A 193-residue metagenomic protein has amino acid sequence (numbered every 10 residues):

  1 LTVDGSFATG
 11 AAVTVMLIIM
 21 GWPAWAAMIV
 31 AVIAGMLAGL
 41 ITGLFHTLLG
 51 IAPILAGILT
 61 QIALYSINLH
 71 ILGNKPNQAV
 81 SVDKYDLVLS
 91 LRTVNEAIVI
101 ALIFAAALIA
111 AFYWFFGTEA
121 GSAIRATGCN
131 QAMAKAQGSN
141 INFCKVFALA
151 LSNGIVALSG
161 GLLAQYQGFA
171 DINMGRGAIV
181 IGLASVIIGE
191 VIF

Functional and structural regions predicted by a protein language model:
L1-G21, L44-L49, E190-F193: Single transmembrane alpha-helix segments in multi-pass membrane proteins
G5, W25-I33, L55-I58, I98-I103 (+3 more regions): Hydrophobic alpha-helical transmembrane segments
A11-V15, Y65-S66, A101-Y113, S152-S159 (+1 more regions): Hydrophobic core segments of alpha-helical transmembrane domains in multi-pass membrane transport and ion-translocation
M16, M20, L40, L44-L48 (+3 more regions): Membrane-interface helix caps of multi-pass small-molecule transporters
W22-I62, I103-A106: Alpha-helical transmembrane segments within multi-pass membrane transporters and channels
P53, G57, Q61-G117, V146-F147 (+1 more regions): Transmembrane helix-bundle core of multi-pass membrane transporters and related energy-transducing complexes
A110-A150: Membrane-helix/interface signature in polytopic inner-membrane proteins
V156, Y166-F193: Transmembrane alpha-helical segments in multi-pass inner-membrane proteins
